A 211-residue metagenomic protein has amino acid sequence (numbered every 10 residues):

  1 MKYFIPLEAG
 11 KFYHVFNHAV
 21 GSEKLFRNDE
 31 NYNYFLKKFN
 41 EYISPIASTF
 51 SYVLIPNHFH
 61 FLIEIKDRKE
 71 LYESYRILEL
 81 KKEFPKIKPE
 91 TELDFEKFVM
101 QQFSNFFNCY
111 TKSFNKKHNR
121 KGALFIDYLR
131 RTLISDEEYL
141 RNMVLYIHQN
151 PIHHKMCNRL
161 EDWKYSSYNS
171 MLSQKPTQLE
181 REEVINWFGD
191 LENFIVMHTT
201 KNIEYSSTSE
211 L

Functional and structural regions predicted by a protein language model:
M1-L211: Short catalytic/metal-binding and nucleic-acid-binding patches
